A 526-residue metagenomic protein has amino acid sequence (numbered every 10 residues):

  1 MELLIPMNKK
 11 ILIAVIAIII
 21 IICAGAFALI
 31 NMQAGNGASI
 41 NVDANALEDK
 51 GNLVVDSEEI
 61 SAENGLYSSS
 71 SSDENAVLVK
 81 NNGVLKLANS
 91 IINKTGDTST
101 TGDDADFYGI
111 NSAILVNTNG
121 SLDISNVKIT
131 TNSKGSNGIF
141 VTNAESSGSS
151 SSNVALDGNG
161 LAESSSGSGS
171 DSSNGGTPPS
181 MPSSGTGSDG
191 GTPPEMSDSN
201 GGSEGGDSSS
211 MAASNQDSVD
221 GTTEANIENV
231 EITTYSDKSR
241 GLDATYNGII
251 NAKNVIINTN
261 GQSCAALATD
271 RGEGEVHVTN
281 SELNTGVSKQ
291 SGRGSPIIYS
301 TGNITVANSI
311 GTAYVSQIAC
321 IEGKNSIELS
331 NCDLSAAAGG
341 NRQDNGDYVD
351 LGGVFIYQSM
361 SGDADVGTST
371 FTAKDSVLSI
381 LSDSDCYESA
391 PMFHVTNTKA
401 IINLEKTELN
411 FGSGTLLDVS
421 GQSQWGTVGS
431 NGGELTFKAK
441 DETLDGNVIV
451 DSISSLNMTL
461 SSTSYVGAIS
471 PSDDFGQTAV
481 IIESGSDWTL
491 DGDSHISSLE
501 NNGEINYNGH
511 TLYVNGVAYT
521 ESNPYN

Functional and structural regions predicted by a protein language model:
L4-I19, I30: N-terminal Sec-pathway targeting helices
A24-I40, A44: Sec-dependent signal peptide cleavage junction
V42-N64, V79-D97, D106, I110-N132 (+13 more regions): Surface-exposed loop/turn motifs in large extracellular/passenger domains
S69-N75, V315: Transmembrane beta-barrel domains of bacterial outer-membrane proteins
S69-S71, W488-L490, S498: Structural recognition of beta-strand segments within beta-rich domains
S136: SH3/SH3-like beta-barrel superfamily modules
G509-Y525: Extracellular, surface-exposed repeat architectures
